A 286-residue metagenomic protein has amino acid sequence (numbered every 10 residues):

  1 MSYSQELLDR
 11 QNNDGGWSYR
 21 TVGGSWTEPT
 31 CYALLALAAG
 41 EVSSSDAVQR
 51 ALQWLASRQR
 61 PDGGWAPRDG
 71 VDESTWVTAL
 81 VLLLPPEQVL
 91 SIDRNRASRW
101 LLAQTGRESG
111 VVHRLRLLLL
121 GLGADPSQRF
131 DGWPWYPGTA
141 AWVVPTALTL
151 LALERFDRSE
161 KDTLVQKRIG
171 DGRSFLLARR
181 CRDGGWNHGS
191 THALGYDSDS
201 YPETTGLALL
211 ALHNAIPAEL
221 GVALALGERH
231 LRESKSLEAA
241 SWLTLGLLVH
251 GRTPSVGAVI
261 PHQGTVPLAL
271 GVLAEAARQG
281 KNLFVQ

Functional and structural regions predicted by a protein language model:
M1-Y3: N-terminal hydrophobic or amphipathic helices/low-complexity stretches enriched in small/hydrophobic/Pro/Gly
S18-R50, P61-R99, A103-S174, C181-V222 (+2 more regions): An alpha-helical repeat/solenoid feature that recognizes helix-turn-helix modules
